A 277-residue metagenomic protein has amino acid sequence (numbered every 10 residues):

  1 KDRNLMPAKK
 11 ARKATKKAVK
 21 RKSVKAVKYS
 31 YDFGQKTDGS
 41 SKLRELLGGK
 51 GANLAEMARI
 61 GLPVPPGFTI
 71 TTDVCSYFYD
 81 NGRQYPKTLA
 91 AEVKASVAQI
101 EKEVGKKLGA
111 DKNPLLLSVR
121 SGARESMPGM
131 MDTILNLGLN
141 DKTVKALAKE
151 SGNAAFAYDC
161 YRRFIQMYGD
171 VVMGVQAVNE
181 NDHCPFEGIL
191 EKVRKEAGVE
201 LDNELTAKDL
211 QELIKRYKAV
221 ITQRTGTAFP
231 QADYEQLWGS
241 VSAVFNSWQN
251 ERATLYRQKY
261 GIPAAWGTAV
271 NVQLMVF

Functional and structural regions predicted by a protein language model:
K1-L5: Short, Lys/Arg-enriched N-terminal segments with co-localized hydrophobic residues within the first ~10-30 amino acids
M6-F277: Nucleotide/phosphate-binding sheet-loop regions of phosphoryl- and nucleotidyl-transfer enzymes
